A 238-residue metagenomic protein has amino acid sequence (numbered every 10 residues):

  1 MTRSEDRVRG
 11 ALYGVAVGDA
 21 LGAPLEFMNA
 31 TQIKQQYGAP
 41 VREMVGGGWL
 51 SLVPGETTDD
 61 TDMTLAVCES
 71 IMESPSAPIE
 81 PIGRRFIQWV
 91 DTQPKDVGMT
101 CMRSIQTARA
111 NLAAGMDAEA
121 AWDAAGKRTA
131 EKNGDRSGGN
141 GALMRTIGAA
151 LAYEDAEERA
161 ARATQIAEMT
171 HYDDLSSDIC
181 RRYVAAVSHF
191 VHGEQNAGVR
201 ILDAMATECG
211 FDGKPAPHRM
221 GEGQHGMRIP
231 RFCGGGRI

Functional and structural regions predicted by a protein language model:
M1-I238: Structured, active/binding-site neighborhoods that engage oxygen-rich ligands
